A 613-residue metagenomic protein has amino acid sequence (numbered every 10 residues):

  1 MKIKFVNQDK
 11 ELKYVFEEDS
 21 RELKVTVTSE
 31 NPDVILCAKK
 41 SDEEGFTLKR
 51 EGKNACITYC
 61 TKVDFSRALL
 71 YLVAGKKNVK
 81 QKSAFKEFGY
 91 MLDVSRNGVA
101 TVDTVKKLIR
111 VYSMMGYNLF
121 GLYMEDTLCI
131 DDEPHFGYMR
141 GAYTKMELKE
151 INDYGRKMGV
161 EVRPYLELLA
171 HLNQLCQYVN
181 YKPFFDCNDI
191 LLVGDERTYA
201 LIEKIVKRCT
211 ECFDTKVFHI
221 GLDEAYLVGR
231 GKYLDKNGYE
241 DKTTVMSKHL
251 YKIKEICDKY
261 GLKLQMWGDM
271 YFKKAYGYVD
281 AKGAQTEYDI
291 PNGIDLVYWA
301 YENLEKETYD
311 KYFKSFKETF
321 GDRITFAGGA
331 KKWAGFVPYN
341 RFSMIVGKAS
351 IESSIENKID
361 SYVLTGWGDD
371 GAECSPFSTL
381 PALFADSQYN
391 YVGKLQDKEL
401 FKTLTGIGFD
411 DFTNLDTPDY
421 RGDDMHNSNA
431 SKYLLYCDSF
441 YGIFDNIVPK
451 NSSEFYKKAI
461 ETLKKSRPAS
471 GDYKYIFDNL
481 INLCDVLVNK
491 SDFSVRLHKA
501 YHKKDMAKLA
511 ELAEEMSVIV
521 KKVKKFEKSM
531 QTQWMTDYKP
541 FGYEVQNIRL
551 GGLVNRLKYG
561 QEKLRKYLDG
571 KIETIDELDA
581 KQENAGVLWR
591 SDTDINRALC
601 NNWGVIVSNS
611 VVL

Functional and structural regions predicted by a protein language model:
M1-F85: Contiguous, structured surface segment used for ligand recognition
K2, E51-Q265, T325-G328, W333 (+3 more regions): Feature activates predominantly on carbohydrate-active enzymes
K2-T28, P32, E150-D153, G159 (+4 more regions): Substrate-binding groove of N-acetylhexosamine-processing glycoside hydrolases
Q8, K39-S41, C60-K62, S95-N97 (+3 more regions): Generic structural motif
S29-N31, C37-A38, L166-L168, L222-E224 (+1 more regions): A general secondary-structure junction signal
